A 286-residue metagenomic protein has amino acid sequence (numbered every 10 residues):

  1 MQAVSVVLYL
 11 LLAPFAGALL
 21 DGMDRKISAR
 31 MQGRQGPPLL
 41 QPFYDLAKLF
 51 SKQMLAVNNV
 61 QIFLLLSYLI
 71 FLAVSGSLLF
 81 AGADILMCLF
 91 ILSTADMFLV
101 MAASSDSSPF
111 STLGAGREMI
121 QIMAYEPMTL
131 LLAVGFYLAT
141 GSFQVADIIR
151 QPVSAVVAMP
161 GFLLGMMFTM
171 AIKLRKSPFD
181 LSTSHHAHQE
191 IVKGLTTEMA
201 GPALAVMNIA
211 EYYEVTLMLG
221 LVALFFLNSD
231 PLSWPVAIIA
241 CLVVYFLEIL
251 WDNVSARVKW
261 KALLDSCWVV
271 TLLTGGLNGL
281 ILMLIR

Functional and structural regions predicted by a protein language model:
M1-R286: Alpha-helical transmembrane segments of multi-pass membrane proteins predominantly involved in bioenergetics
